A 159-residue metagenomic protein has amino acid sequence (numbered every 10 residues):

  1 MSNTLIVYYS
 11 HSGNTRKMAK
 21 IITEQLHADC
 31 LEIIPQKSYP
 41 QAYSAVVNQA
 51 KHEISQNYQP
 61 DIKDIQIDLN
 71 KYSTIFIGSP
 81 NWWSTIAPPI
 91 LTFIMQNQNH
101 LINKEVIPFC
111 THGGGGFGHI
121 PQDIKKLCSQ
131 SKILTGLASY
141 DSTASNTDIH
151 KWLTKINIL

Functional and structural regions predicted by a protein language model:
M1-I75, S84-A87, T92-Q96, I102 (+1 more regions): N-terminal beta1-alpha1-beta2 submodule of the flavodoxin-like/Rossmannoid cofactor-binding fold
T4, S79, A138: Generic anion/oxyanion-binding catalytic loop in active/binding sites
S12, K37, W82-S84, G113-G116 (+1 more regions): Solvent-exposed loop/turn segments at secondary-structure junctions within structured extracellular/periplasmic domains
I77-G78, P108: Redox-cofactor binding/interface segments in oxidoreductases and associated redox assembly factors
I107-A144: Short, glycine-/small-residue-rich phosphate/pyrophosphate-handling segment
